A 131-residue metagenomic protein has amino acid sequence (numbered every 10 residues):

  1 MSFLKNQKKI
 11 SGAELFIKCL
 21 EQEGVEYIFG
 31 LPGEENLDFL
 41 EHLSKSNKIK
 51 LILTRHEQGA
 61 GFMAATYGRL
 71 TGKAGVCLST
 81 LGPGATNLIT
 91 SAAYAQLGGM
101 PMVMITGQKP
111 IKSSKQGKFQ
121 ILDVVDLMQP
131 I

Functional and structural regions predicted by a protein language model:
S2-I131: N-terminal alpha/beta PP-like core and its mobile active-site loop of ThDP/TPP-dependent enzymes
